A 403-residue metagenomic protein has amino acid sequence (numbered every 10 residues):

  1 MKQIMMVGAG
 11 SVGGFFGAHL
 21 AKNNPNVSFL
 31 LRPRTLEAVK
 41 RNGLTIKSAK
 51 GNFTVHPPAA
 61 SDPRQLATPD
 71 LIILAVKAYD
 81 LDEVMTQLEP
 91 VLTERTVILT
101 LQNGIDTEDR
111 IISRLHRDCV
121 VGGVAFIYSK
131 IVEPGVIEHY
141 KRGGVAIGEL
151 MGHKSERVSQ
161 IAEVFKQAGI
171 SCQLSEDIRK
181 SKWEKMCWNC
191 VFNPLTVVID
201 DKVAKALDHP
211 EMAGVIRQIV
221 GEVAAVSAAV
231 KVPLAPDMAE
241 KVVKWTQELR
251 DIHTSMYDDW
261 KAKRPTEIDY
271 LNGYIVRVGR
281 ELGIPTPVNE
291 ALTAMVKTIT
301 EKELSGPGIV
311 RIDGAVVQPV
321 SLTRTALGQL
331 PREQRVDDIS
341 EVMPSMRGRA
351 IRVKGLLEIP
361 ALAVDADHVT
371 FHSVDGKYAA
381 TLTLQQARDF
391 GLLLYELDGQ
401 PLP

Functional and structural regions predicted by a protein language model:
M1-S48, N52: NAD(P)+-binding Rossmann beta1-loop-alpha1 motif at the extreme N-terminus of oxidoreductases
K2-Q3, D70, G143: Nucleotide donor/acceptor-binding cores
I4, N26-V27, R117-V120, C172 (+1 more regions): Hydrophobic anchor at the start of a short beta-strand that flanks the dinucleotide cofactor-binding loop
F53-V136: Rossmann-like NAD(P)(H) cofactor-binding subdomain of soluble oxidoreductases
V91, R114-C119, P134-K185, C190 (+1 more regions): Internal alpha-helical scaffold of NAD(P)-dependent oxidoreductase catalytic cores
D177-K182, D237-T246, V374: Flavin (FAD/FMN) cofactor-binding core of flavoprotein oxidoreductases
R217-G306: NAD(P)-dependent Rossmann-like dehydrogenase/reductase catalytic/cofactor-binding core
G306-P403: N-terminal intrinsically disordered, low-complexity segments enriched in P/E/S/T
